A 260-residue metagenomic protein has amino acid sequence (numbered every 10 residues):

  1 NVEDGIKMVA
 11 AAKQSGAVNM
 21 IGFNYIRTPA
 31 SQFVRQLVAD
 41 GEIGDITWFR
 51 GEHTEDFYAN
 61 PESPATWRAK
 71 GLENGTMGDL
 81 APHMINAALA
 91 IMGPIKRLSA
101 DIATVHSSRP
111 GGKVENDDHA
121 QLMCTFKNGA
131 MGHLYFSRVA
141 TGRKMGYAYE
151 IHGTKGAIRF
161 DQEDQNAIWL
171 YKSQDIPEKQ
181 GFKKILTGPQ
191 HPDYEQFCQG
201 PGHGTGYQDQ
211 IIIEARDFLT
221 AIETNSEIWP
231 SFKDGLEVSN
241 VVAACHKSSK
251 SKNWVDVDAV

Functional and structural regions predicted by a protein language model:
N1-E3, E55-P61, S108-R109, G142-R143 (+1 more regions): A short beta-to-alpha transition loop/helix N-cap that caps and shapes the active-site region
E3, P29, D79, G146 (+1 more regions): Residue-level signal for the nucleotide or nucleotide-sugar donor/cofactor binding architecture
D4-V9, Q14, D175-I176, H203 (+2 more regions): C-terminal helix-rich "cap/oligomerization" subdomain common to oxidoreductases
S15-I21, Y25-V114, Q121, I168 (+1 more regions): Predominantly a Rossmann-like dinucleotide-binding segment in NAD(P)-dependent oxidoreductases
N24, Q121, F126, K155-P230 (+1 more regions): C-terminal glycine/acidic-rich active-site capping loop/insertion
I26-R27, E52-F57, I102-S107, N128-A130 (+4 more regions): Glycine-rich beta-alpha junction loops
P94-R97, P110-G112, N116-H133, V139-A157 (+1 more regions): Glycine-rich, aromatic-lined ligand/substrate-binding cores of catalytic and carbohydrate-binding domains
